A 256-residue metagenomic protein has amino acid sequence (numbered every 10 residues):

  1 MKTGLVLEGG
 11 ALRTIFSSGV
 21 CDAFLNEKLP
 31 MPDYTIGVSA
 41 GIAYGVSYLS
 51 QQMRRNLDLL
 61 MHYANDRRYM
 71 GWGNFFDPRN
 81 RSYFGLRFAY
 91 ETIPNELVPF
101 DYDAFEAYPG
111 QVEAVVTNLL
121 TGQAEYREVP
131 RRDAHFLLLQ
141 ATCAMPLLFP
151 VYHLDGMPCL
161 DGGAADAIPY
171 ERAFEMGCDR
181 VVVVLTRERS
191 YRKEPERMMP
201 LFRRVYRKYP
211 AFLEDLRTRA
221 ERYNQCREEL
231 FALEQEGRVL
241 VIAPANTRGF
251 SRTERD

Functional and structural regions predicted by a protein language model:
M1-V38, V46-D256: Patatin-like phospholipase
